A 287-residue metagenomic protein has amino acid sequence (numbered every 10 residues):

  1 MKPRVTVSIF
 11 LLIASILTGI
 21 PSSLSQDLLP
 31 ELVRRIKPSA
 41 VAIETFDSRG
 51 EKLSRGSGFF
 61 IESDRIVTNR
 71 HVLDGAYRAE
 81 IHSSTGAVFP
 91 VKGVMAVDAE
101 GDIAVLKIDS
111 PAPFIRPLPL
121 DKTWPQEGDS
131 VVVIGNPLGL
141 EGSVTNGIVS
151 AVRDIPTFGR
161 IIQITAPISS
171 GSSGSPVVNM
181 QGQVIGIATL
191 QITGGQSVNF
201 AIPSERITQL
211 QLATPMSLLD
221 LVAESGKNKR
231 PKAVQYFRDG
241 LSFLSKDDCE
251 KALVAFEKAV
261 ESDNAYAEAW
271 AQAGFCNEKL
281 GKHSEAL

Functional and structural regions predicted by a protein language model:
S25-R34, I43, A76, P113-I115 (+2 more regions): C-terminal cap/linker of serine protease catalytic domains
R49-E51, E62-G135, G139-S143, T157-I161 (+3 more regions): Conserved active-site neighborhood of the chymotrypsin/trypsin-like protease fold
F59, V149, P167-A188: Catalytic nucleophile loop of clan PA
A233, A267-E268: Helix-start (N-cap) detector for alpha-helical repeat units in TPR-like alpha-solenoids, especially tetratricopeptide
D247-K258, K279-L287: Structural signature of tandem alpha-helical TPR/SEL1-like repeats, specifically the intra-repeat loop/turn
